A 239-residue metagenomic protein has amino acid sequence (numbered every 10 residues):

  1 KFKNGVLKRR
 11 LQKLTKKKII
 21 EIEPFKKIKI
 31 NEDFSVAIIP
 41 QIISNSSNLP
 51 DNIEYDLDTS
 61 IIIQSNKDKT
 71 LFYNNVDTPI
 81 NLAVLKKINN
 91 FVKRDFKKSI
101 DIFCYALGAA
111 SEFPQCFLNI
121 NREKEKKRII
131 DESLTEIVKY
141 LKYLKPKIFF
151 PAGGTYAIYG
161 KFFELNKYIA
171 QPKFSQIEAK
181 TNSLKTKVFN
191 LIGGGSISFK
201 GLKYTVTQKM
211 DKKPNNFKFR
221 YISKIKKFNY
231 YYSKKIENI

Functional and structural regions predicted by a protein language model:
K1-I28: Active-site HxH/HxHxD metal-binding segment of metal-dependent hydrolases
F2-N4, A109, G154-Y156, G194-G195: Short beta-alpha junction loops
R10-L11, I30, Y140, K180: Residues within well-ordered alpha helices
K13-K16, N31-D33, N66, K97 (+2 more regions): Short, well-ordered coil/turn elements that cap or connect secondary structure elements
I22-S99, C104, G195-I236: Core dinuclear metal-dependent hydrolase active-site scaffold
I80-L184: Cap/insert and terminal regions of metallo-dependent hydrolase folds
V138, K145-I148, G160-I239: C-terminal regulatory/interaction regions
